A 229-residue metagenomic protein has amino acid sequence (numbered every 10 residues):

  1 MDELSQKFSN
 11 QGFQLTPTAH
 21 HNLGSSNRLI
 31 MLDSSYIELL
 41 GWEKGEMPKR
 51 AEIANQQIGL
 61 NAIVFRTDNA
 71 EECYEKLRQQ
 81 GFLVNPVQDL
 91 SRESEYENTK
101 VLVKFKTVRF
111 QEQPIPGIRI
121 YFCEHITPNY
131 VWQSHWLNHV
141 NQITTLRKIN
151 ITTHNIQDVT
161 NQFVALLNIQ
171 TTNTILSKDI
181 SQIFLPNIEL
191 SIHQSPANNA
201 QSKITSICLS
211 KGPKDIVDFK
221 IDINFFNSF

Functional and structural regions predicted by a protein language model:
M1-D2, L60-F65, C123-N161, L166 (+1 more regions): N-terminal beta-strand motif that seeds the catalytic metal site of vicinal oxygen chelate
M1-L15, K76-Q80, N155-Q170: Amphipathic alpha-helical segments
S5, S9, Q14, H20 (+2 more regions): An N-terminal domain-start capping segment
S5-I58: Glycine/small-residue-rich interface belts in oligomeric ring/scaffold proteins and their assembly partners
P17-H20, W42-K44, V164-N173, Q182-I183: Short, solvent-exposed secondary-structure boundary motifs
L29, E38, Y74-T144, T172-S177 (+1 more regions): Vicinal oxygen chelate
Y36, L40-E93: Active-site-adjacent scaffolding segments
R66-E72, H154-Q157, K211-K214: Helix N-cap motif at beta-to-alpha junctions
